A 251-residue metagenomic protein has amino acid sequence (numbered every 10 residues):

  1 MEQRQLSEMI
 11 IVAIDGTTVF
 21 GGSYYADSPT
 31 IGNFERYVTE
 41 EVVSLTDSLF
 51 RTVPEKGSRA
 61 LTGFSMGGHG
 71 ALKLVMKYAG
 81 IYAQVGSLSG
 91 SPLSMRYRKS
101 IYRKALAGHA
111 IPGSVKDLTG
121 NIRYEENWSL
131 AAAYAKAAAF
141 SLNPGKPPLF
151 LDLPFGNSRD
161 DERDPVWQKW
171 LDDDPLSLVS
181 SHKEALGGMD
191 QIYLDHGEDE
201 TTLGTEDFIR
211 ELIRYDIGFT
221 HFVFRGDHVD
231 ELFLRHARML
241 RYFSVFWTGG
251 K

Functional and structural regions predicted by a protein language model:
M1-K251: Non-catalytic cap/lid and distal C-terminal segments of serine-dependent acyl enzymes
